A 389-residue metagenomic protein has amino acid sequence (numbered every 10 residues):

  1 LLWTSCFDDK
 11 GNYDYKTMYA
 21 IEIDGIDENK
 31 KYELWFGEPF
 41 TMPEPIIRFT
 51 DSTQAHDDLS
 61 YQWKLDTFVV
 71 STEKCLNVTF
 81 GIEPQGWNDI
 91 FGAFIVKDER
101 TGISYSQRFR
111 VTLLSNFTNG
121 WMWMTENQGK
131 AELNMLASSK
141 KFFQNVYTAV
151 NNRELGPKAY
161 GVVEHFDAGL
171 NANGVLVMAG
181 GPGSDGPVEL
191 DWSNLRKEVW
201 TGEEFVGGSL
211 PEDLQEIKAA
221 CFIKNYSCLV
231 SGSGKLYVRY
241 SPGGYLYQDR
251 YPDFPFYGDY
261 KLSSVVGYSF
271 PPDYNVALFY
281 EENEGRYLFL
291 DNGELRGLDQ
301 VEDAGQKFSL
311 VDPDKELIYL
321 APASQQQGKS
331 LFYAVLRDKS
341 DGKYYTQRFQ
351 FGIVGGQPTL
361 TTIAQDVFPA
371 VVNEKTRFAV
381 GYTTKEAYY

Functional and structural regions predicted by a protein language model:
L2-S5: C-terminal motif of bacterial Sec signal peptides marking the signal peptidase cleavage site
F7-V150: Acidic/polar, low-complexity intrinsically disordered N-terminal segments immediately downstream of a Sec signal
W123-G186: Conserved, compact domain cores that house catalytic/ligand-binding motifs in diverse enzymes and effector modules
Q144, L170-Y388: Preference for solvent-exposed, low-hydrophobicity sequence contexts
